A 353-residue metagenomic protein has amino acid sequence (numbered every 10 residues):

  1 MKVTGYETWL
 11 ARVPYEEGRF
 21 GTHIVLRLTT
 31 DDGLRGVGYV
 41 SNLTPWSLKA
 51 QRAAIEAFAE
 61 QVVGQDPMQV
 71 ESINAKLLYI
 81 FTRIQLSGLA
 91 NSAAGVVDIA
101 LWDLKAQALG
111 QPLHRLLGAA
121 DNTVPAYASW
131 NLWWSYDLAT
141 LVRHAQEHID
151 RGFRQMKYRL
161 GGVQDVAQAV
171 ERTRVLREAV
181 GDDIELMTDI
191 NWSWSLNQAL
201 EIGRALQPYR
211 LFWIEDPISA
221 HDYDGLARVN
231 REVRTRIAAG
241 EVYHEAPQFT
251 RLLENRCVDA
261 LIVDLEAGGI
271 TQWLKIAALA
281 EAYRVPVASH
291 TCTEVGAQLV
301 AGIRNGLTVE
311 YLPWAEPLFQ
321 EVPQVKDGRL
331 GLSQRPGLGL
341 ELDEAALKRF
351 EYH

Functional and structural regions predicted by a protein language model:
M1-L43, E316-L318: Structured beta-strand/loop patches that form or line metal/cofactor-binding pockets in enzymes
V3, G33, F58, V97 (+8 more regions): Conserved, mostly hydrophobic/aromatic
T29-A108: Metal- or metallocofactor-binding catalytic centers and their adjacent structured scaffolds across diverse enzyme
E56-F58, S72, R204, R210 (+2 more regions): Shared catalytic-loop signature of beta/alpha-barrel
D98-W134: Glycine-rich, aromatic-flanked loop segments that form ligand/cofactor-binding clefts across common enzyme folds
N122-V233: Metal-dependent enolase-superfamily TIM-barrel catalytic cores that perform enediolate-based chemistry
F319-H353: C-terminal extensions of enzymes
